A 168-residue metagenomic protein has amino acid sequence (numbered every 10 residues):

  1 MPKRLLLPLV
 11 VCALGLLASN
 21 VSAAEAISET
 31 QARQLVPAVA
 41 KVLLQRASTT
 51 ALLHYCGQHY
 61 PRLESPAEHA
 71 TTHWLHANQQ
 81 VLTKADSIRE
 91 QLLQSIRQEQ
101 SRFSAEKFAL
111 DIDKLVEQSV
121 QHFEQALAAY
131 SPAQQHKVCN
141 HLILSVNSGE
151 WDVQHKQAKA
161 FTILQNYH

Functional and structural regions predicted by a protein language model:
M1-L9: Bacterial N-terminal signal peptides that target proteins for export
P8-L17: Bacterial N-terminal signal peptides
L17-E25: Sec/Tat signal peptide C-region and signal peptidase I cleavage site
A24-H69: Immediate post-signal-peptide N-terminus of mature secreted/exported proteins
A67, T71-H168: Compact alpha-helical subdomains of small soluble proteins
